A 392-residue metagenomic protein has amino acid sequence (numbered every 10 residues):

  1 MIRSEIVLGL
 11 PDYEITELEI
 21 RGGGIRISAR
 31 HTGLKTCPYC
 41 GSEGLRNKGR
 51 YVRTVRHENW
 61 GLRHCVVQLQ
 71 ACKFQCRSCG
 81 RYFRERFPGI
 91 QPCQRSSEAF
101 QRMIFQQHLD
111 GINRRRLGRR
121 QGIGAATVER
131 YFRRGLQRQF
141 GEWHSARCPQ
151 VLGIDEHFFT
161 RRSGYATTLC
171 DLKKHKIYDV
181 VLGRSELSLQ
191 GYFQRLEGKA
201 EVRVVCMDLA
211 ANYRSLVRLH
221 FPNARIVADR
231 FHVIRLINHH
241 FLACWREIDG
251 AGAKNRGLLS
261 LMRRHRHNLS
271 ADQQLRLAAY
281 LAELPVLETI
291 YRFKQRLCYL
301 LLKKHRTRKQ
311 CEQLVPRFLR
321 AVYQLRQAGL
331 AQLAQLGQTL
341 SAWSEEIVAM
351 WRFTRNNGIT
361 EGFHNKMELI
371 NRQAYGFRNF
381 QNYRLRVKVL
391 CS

Functional and structural regions predicted by a protein language model:
M1-E19, G23-G24, R120-R134, Q139-G141 (+1 more regions): Long C-terminal interaction/binding lobes of large macromolecular proteins
M1-F87: Short, conserved DNA-binding cores of transcription-related domains
R30, L34, Y39, R46 (+9 more regions): Acidic/histidine-rich catalytic cores and adjacent linkers of DNA breakage/strand-transfer/modification proteins
T32-G33, G89-I90, R184-L187: A short, sequence-level motif marking secondary-structure junctions
T54-S163, L196-V202, I347-V348: Short, positively charged, Gly/Tyr-enriched micro-motifs that form contact patches at catalytic or ligand/partner
G124, G135-Q139, C244, T354 (+1 more regions): The DNA-recognition helices of helix-turn-helix-type DNA-binding domains
V233-G252: Short alpha-helix plus adjacent loop in nuclease-associated cores
